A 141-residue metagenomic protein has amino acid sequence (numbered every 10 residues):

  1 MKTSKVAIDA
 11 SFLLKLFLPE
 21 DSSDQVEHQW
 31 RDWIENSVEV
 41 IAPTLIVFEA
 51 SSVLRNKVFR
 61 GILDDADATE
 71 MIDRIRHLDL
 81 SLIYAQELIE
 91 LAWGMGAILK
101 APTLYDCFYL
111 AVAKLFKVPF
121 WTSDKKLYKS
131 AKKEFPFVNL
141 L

Functional and structural regions predicted by a protein language model:
M1-K5, I98, L110-L141: Acidic, PIN/NYN-like endoribonuclease modules and their adjacent C-terminal/linker elements
M1-L45, K57-E70: Short, well-structured N-terminal submotif of metal-dependent ribonuclease cores
I8, I41-A42, I83, L104-C107 (+1 more regions): Short beta-strand scaffold positions
F12-L13, E49-L54, M71-I75, L91-A92 (+1 more regions): A general alpha-helix detector
F12-L13, I46, E87-L88, F108-Y109 (+1 more regions): Alpha-helix capping/helix-boundary segments
Q25, E49, L91, K129-S130: Phosphate- and divalent-cation-binding pockets in alpha/beta enzyme and binding domains that engage nucleotide-derived
T44, D67-L99: Acidic catalytic patch
